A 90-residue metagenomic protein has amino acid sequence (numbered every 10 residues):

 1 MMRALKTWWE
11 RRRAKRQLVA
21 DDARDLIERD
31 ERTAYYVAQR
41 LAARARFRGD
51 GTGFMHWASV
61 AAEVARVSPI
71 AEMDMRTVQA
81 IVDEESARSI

Functional and structural regions predicted by a protein language model:
M1-Q39, R44, A65-I90: Long, non-catalytic architectural segments outside compact domain cores
R46-G49: Hydrophobic/aromatic side-chain positions at a characteristic register within alpha-helices of tetratricopeptide repeats
M55-P69: TPR/TPR-like (Sel1-like) alpha-helical repeat modules
